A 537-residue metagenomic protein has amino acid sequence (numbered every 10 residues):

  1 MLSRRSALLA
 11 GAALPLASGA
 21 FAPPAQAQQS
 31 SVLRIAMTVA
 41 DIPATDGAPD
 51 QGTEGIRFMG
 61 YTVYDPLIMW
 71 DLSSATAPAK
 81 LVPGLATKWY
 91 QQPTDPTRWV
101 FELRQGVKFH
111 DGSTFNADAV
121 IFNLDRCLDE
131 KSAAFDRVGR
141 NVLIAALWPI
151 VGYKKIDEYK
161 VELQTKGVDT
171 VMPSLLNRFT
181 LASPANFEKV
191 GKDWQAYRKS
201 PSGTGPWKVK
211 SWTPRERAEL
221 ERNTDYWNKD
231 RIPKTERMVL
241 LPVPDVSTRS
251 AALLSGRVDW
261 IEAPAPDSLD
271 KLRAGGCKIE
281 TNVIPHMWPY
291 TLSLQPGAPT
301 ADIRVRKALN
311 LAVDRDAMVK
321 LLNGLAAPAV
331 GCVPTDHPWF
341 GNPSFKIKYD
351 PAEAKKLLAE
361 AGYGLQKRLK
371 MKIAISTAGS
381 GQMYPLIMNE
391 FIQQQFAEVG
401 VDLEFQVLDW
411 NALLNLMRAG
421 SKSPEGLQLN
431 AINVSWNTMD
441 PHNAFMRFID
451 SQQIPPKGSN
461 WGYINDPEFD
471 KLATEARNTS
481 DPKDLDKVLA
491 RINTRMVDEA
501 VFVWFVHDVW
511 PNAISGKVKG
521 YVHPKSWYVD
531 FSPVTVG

Functional and structural regions predicted by a protein language model:
M1-L14: N-terminal secretory signal peptides and thylakoid transit peptides that target proteins across membranes
L2-S3, Q28-Q29, A40, L72-S73 (+7 more regions): Extracytoplasmic/periplasmic ligand-capture domains
F21-T38: C-terminal segment of N-terminal export signals and the immediately downstream linker at the start of the mature
M37-T94, S202-G203: N-terminal lobe/hinge region of extracytoplasmic solute-binding protein
I42-A48, A75-P78, V171-S174, A218-E219 (+3 more regions): Short, solvent-exposed loop/turn elements at domain surfaces
E102, I121, R137-F187: Surface-exposed binding/hinge segments that line and control ligand-binding clefts or catalytic entry sites
P184-A185, G324-S344, P511-G516: Mature extracytoplasmic/periplasmic domains
N512-G537: Long beta-strand-rich cores associated with HINT superfamily self-processing modules
